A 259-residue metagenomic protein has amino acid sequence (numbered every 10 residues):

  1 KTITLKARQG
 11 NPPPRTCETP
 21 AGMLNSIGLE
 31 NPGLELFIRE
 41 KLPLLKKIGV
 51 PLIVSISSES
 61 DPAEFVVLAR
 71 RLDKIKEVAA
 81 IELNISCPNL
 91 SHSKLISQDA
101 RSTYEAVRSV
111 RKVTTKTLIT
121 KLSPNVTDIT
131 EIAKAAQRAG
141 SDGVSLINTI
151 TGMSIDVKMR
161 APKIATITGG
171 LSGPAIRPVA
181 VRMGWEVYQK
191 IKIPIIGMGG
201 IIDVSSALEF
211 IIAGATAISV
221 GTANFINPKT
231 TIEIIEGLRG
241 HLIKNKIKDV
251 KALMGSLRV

Functional and structural regions predicted by a protein language model:
K1-K6, A80, I85-C87, G143-M153 (+2 more regions): Glycine-rich phosphate-binding active-site loops on the catalytic face of alpha/beta enzymes
P20-I96: Active-site beta->alpha loop and helix N-cap motifs at the rims of alpha/beta catalytic domains
M23, P88-Q98, I132-Q189, I193: Glycine/Thr-rich beta-alpha phosphate-binding loop at enzyme active sites
F37, V54, L83, K121 (+5 more regions): Conserved, mostly hydrophobic/aromatic
I38-K46, D73, V107-T115, Q137 (+3 more regions): Surface-exposed amphipathic alpha-helices with a cationic face
I48-I53, V113-P124, Y188-M198: Short beta-strand/loop segments at the ligand-binding rim of alpha/beta enzyme cores
E64-R71, I75, V126-A139, Y188-I191 (+1 more regions): Catalytic cores of alpha/beta
L171-K192, I196, I202-V259: Alpha/beta catalytic cores of nucleotide-metabolism and tRNA/nucleoside-modifying enzymes
